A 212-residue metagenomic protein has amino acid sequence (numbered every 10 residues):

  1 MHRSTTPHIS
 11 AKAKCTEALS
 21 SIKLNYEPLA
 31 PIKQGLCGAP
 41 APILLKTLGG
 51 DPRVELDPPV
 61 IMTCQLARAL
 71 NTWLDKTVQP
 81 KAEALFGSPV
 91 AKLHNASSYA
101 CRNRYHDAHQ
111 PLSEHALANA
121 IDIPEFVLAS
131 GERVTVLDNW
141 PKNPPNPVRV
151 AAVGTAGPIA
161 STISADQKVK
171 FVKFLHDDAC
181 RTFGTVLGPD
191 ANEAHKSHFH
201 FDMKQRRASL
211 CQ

Functional and structural regions predicted by a protein language model:
M1, A13, S20-K23, V54-D57 (+4 more regions): Polybasic/polar functional segments that serve as interface/processing modules
H2-T6, P58-A69, H109-Q110, V136 (+1 more regions): Second-shell loop/turn segments in exported
P7-H94, G184: Active-site acidic/histidine clusters and adjacent loop/turn architecture that either coordinate catalytic ions
E27, K46-L48, D57-P59, C64-Q65 (+7 more regions): Surface-exposed loop/turn and secondary-structure junction residues enriched for glycine/proline
L36-A41, C101-H106, S197-F201: Short, solvent-exposed polar/charged micro-motifs at secondary-structure junctions
G49-D51, Y99, K142, R207: Residues that cap or initiate secondary-structure elements
M62-E132: Mid-length scaffold segments of soluble, non-membrane domains
Q79-P80, L112-S113, L117-Q212: Catalytic cores and adjacent binding grooves of peptidoglycan-active enzymes
